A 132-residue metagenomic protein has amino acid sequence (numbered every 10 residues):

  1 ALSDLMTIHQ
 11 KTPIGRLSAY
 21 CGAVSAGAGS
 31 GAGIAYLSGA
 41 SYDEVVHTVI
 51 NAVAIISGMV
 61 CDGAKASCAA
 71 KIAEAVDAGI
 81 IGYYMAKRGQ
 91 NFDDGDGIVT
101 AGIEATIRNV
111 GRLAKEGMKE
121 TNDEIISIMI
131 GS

Functional and structural regions predicted by a protein language model:
A1-A40, V45, A52-V60: Glycine-rich anion/phosphate-binding loop at the beta-strand->alpha-helix junction
G39-S132: Functionally critical mobile loop/hinge segments
